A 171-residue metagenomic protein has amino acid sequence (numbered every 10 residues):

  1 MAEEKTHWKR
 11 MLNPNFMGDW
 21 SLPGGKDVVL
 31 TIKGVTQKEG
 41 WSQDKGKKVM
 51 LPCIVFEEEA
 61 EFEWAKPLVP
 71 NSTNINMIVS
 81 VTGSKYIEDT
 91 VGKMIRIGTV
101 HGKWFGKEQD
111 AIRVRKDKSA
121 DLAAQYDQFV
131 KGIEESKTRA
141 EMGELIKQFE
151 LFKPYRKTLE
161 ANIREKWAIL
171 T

Functional and structural regions predicted by a protein language model:
M1-P67: OB-fold ssDNA-binding interfaces and closely related basic DNA-contact patches used across DNA replication/repair
W20-P23, I87-D89, K103-W104: A general structural signal for short secondary-structure junctions and capping/turn motifs
S42, Y86, D117-T171: Interfaces that engage single-stranded nucleic acids at replication/repair/recombination sites
P52, V91-K93, D110: Core residues of folded domains in eukaryotic genome-function proteins
S72-V81: Short, structured beta-strand/loop micro-motifs enriched in basic residues and often containing a Trp
S80-R96: Short nucleic-acid-contacting surface segments enriched for D/E, G, S/T with interspersed K/R
G102-D121: OB-fold/S1-family single-stranded nucleic acid-binding modules
